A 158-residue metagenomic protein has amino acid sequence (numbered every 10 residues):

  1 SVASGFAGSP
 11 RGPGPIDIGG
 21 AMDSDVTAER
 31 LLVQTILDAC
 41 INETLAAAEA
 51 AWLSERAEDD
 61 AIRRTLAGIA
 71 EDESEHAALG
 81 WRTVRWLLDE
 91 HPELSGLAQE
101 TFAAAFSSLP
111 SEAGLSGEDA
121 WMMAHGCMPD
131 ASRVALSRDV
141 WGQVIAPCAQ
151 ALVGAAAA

Functional and structural regions predicted by a protein language model:
S1-A158: Non-heme di-metal
